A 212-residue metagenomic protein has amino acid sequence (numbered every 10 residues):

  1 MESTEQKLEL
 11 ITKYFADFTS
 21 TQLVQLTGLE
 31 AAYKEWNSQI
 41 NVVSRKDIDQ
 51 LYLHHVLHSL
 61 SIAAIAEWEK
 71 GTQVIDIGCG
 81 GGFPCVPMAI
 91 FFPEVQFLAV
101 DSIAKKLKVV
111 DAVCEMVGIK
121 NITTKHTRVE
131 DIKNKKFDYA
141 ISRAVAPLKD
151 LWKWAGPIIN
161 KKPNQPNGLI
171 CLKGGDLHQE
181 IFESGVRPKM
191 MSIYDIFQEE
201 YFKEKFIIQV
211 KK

Functional and structural regions predicted by a protein language model:
M1-K70, I75, K105-K120: Class I SAM-dependent transferase core
L60-S142: Conserved SAM/SAH cofactor-binding pocket of Class I
A66, I159-P163: A generic alpha-to-beta junction signature in SAM-dependent methyltransferases
Q96, N121-T123, G168, K189-S192: Conserved beta-strand segments of alpha/beta enzyme cores
D111, W152-G156, F182-E183: Short amphipathic alpha-helical segments
Y139-W152, G156-P157: A short SAM/SAH-binding and catalytic strip from SAM-dependent methyltransferases
P163-D176: Conserved beta-strand signature within the Rossmann-like core of class I S-adenosyl-L-methionine
D176-K212: Active-site capping/gating segments
